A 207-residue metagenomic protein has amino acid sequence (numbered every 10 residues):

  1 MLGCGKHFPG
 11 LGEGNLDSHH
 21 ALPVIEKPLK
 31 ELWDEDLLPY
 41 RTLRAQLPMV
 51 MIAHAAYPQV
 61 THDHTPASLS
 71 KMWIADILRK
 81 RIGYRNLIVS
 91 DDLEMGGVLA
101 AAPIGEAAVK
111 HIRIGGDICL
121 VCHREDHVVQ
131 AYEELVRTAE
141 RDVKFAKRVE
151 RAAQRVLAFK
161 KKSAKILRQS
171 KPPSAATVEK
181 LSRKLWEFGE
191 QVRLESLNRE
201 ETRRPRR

Functional and structural regions predicted by a protein language model:
M1, E35, A67-V89: Alpha-helix-loop-beta-strand connector modules within alpha/beta enzyme cores
M1-G5, N15-S18, P28-M49: Phosphate/pyrophosphate-binding betaalpha-module
M1-L2, A45-P48, I82-L87, D117 (+1 more regions): Short, well-ordered coil/turn segments that N-cap beta-strands
G3-G5, V50-I52, N86-D91, C119-L120 (+1 more regions): Hydrophobic faces of well-ordered beta-strands that scaffold small-molecule active sites in alpha/beta enzyme cores
C4-L11, R124-D126: Short glycine-enriched loops at secondary-structure junctions
L16-D34, V60-L69, T138-F145: Glycine-rich tight-turn/loop motif centered on a GG-T
L43-T65: Short acidic, glycine-rich surface-loop motifs adjacent to enzyme active sites
K71, K80-R81, L99-R207: Preference for extracellular/luminal or secreted protein segments
